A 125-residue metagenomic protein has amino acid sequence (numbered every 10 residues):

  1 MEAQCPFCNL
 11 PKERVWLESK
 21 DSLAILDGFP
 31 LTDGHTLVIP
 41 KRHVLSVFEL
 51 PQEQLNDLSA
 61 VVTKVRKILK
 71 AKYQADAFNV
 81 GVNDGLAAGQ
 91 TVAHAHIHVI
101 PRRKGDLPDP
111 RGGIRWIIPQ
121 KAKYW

Functional and structural regions predicted by a protein language model:
M1-W125: HIT superfamily nucleotide-processing domains
